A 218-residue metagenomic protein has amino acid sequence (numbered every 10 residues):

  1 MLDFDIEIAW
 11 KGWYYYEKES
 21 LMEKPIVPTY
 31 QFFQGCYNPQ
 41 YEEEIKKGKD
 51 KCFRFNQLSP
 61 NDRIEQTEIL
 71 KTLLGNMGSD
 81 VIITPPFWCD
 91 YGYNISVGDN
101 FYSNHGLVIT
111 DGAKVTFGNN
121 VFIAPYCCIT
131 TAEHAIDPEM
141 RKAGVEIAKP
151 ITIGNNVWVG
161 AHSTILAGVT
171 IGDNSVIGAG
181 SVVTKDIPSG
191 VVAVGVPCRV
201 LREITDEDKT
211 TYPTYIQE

Functional and structural regions predicted by a protein language model:
M1-D80, C198-E218: Terminal amphipathic alpha-helical/low-complexity segments used for targeting or macromolecular assembly
K24, L73, A143, P150 (+1 more regions): Short secondary-structure boundary/capping segments
R54-N56, K185-G190: Short arginine-rich
F87-V97, Y102-T170, V196-P197, E203-Y215: Flexible, glycine/small-residue-enriched loop-and-beta-strand segment within the central core of proteins
W158, V176, V192-V194: Short-chain dehydrogenase/reductase
A161-D186: Beta-rich strand-turn-strand
P188-V200: A contiguous, mid-protein "functional segment" used to position or interact with cofactors/ions or partner subunits
